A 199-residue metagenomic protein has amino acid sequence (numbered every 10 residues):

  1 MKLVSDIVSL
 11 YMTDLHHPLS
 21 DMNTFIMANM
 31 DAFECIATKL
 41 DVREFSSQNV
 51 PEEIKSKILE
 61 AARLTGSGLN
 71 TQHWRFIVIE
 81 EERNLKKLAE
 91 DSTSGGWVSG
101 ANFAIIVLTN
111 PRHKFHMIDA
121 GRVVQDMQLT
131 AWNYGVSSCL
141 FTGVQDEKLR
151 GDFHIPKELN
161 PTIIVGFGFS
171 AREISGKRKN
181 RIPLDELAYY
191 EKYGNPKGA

Functional and structural regions predicted by a protein language model:
K2-A199: Acidic, surface-exposed loops and disordered segments
